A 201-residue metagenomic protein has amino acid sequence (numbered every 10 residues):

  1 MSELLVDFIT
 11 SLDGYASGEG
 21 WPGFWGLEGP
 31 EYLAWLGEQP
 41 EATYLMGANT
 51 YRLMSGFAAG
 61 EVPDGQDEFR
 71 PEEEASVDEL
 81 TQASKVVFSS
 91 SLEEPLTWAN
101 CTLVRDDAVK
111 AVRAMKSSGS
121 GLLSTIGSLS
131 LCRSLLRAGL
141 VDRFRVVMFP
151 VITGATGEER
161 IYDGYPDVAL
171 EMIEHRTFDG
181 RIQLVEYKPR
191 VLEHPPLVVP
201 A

Functional and structural regions predicted by a protein language model:
M1-A201: Enzymes that bind and transform nitrogen-containing heteroaromatic metabolites
